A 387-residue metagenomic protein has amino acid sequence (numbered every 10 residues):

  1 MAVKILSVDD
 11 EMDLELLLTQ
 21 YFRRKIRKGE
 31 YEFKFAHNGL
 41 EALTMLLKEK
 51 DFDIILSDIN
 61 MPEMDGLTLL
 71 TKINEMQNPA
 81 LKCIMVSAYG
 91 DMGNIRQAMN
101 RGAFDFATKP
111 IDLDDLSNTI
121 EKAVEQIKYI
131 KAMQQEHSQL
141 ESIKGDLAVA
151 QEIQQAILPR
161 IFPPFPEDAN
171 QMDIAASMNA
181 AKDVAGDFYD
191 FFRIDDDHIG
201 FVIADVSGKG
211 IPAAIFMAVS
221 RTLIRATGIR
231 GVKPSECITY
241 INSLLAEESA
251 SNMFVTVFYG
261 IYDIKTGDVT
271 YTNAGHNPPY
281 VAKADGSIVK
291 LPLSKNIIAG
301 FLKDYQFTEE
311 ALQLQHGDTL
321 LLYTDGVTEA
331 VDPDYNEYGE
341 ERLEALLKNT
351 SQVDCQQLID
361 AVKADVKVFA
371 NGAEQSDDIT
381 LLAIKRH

Functional and structural regions predicted by a protein language model:
M12-K34: Two-component/phosphorelay signaling modules centered on CheY-like receiver
T19, F35-I54: Acidic, metal-coordinating helix/loop segments flanking the phosphotransfer/catalytic sites of two-component signaling
N38-E41, D65-T71, G90: Acidic catalytic/metal-coordinating carboxylates
T44, L67-P79, Q97: Short amphipathic alpha-helix used as the core "switch/output" element in two-component signaling
M61: Receiver (REC) domain active-site loop signature in two-component systems and cognate sites in sensor histidine kinases
Q135-T319, N371-H387: … and, occasionally, acidic/histidine-rich disordered N-termini of signaling adaptors
